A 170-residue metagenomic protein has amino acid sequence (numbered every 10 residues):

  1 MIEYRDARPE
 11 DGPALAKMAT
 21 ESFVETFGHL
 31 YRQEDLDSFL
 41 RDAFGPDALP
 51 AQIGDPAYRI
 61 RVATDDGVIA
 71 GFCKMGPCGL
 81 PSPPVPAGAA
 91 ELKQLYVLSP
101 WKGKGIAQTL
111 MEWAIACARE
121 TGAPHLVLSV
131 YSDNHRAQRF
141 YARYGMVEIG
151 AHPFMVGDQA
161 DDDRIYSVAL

Functional and structural regions predicted by a protein language model:
M1-E3: Extreme N-terminal starter segment of soluble prokaryotic enzymes
D6-G12, K17-L30, D37-P100, Q108-W113 (+5 more regions): Acetyl-CoA-dependent GNAT
D35-D37, S132: Short histidine/acidic/glycine/proline-rich micro-motifs that form metal- and phosphate-coordinating active-site loops
P86-A90, P124-Q138, A142-L170: C-terminal "cap" of GNAT-fold acetyltransferases
L98-P100, K104, S132-D133: Active-site acidic-Proline motif in GNAT/NAT acetyltransferases
